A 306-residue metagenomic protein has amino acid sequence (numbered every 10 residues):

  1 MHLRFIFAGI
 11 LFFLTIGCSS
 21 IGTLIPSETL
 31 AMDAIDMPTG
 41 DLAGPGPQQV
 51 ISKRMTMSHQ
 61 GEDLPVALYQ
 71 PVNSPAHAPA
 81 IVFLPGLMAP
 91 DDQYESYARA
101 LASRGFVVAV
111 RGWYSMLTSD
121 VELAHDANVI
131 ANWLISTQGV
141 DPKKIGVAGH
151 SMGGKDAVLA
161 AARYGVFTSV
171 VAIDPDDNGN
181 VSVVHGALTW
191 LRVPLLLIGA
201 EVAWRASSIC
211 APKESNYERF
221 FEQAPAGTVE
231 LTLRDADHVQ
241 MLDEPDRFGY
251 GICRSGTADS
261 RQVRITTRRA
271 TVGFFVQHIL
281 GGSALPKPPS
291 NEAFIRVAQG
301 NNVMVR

Functional and structural regions predicted by a protein language model:
L24-A76: N-terminal cap/lid segment of alpha/beta-hydrolase-fold proteins
H77-G86: Short beta-strand element of the alpha/beta-hydrolase
D92-R111: Short amphipathic alpha-helix adjacent to the substrate-entry channel of hydrolases
Q93, T118-P142, L159: Alpha/beta-hydrolase active-site loop
A148-A157: Gly/Ala-rich beta-loop-alpha elbow adjacent to hydrolase catalytic centers
D156-A160, A206: Hydrolases whose catalytic domains are alpha/beta-hydrolase-1, hotdog thioesterase, or metallo-beta-lactamase-like
T168-H238: The feature captures the conserved acid-bearing segment of alpha/beta-hydrolase catalytic domains
D235-H238, E244-R306: Alpha/beta-hydrolase-fold serine-hydrolase catalytic core, especially in secreted/extracellular enzymes
